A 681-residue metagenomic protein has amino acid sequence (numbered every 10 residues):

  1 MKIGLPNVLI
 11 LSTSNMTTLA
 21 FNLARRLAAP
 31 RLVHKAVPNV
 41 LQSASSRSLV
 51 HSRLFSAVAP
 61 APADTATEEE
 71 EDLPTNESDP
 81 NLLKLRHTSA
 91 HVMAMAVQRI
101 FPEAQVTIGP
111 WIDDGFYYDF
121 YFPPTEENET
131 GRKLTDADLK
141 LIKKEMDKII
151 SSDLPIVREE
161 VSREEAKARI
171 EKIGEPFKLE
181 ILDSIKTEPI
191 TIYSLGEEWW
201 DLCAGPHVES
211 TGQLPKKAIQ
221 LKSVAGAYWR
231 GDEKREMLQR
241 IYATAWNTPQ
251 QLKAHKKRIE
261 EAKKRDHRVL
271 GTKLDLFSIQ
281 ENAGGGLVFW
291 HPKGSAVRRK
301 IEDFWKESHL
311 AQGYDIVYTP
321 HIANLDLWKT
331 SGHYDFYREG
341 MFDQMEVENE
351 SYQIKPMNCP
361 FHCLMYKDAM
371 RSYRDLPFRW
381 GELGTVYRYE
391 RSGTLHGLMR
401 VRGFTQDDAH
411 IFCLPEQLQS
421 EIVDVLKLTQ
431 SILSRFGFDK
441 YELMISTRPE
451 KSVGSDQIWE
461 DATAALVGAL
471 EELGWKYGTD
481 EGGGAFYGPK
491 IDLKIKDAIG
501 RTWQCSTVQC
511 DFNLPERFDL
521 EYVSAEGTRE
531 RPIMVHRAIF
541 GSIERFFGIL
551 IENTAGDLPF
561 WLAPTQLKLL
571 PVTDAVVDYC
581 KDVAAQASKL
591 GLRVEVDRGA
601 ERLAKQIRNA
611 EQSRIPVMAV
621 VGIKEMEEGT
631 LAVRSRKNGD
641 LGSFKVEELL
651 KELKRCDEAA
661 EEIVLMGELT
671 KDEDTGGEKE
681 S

Functional and structural regions predicted by a protein language model:
M1-N15: N-terminal amphipathic/basic-hydrophobic helices that include classical n-h-c signal peptides and signal-anchor
T17-S45, L49-Q105, D113, D119 (+1 more regions): NTP/phosphate- and nucleic-acid-binding module
